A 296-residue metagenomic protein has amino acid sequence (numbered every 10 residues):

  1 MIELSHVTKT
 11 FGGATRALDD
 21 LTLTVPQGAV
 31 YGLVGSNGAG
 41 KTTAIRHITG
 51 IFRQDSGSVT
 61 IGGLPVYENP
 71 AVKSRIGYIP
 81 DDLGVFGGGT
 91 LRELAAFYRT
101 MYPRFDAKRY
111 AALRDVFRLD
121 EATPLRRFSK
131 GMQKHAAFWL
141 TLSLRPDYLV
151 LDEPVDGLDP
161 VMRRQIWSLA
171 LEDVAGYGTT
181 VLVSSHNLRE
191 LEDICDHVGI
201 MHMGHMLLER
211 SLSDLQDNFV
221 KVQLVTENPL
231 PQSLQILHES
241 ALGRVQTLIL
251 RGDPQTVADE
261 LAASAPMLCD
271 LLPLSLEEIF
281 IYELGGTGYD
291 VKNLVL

Functional and structural regions predicted by a protein language model:
I2-L4, K9-H202: ABC transporter nucleotide-binding domains
A14-R16, G28-V30, H205, P229 (+2 more regions): Generic "edge-of-domain/loop-turn" microfeature
N69, L191, L208, T256-A258 (+1 more regions): Short, well-ordered alpha-helical microsegments
T90, S211, L272-S275: Short loop/turn segments at beta->alpha junctions
T100, A112-D115, S168, E172 (+4 more regions): Charged/polar, solvent-exposed surface patches and flexible loops
I166-P254: ABC transporter nucleotide-binding domain
V220-L296: Short, charged/small-residue-rich alpha-helical element at the C-terminal edge of ABC transporter nucleotide-binding
